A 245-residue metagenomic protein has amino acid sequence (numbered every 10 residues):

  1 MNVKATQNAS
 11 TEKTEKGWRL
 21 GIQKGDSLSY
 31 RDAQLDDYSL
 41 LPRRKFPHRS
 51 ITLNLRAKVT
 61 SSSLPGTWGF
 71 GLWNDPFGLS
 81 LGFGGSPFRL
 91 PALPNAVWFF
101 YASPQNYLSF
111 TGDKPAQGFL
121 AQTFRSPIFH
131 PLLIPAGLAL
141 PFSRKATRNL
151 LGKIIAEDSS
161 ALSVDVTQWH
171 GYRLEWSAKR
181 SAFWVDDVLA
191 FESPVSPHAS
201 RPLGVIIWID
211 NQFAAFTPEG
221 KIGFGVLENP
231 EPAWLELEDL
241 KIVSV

Functional and structural regions predicted by a protein language model:
M1-I22: Extracellular glycan-recognition surfaces and repeat-rich motifs
G17, T52, R180-A182: Structural motif
R19-K145: Secretory/extracellular carbohydrate-interaction modules and structurally similar beta-sandwich "look-alikes"
S50-T52, S62-L64, G118, H198-V245: Ligand-recognition surfaces built from glycine- and aromatic
G112-S126, A146-G171: Short, aromatic/His-centered strand-loop micro-motif at the edge of beta-sheets
Q168-W176, S181-F183: Short tryptophan-centered beta-strand motifs in secreted/extracellular beta-sheet-rich domains of glycan-recognition
W184-L189: Short strand-turn-strand beta-turns centered on an Asx-Gly dipeptide
